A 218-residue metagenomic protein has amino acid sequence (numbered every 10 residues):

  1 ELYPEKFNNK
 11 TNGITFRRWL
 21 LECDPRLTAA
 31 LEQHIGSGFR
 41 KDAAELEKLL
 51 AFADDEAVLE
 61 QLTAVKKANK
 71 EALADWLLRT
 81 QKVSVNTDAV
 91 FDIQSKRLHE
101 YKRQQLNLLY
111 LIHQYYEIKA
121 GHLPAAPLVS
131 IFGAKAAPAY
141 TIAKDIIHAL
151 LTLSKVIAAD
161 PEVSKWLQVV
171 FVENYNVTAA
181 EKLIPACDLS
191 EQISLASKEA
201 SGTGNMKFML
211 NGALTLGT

Functional and structural regions predicted by a protein language model:
E1-T218: Catalytic cores of carbohydrate-active enzymes across secretory and cytosolic contexts
